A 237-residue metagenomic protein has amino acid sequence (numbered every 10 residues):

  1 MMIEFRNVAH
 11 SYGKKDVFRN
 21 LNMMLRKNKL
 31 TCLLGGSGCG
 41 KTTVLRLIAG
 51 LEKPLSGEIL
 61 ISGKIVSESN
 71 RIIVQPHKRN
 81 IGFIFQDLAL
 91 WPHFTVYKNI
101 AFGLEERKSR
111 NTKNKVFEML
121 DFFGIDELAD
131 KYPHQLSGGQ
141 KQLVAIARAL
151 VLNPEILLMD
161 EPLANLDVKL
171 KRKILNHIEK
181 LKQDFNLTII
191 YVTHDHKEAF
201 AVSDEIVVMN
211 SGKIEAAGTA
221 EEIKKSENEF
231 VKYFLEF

Functional and structural regions predicted by a protein language model:
K64-E68, R110-L128, E179-K180: Conserved ABC ATPase "signature" region
V66-G82, E106, S226: ABC ATPase NBD coupling module
Y132-L136, Q140: Conserved ABC ATPase signature
V151-E155: A short, proline-enriched helix->beta-strand linker immediately N-terminal to the Walker B motif in ABC-type P-loop
L157-E161: Catalytic Walker B motif of ABC-type/P-loop ATPase nucleotide-binding domains
S211-G212: Conserved ABC ATPase "signature" C-loop
A217-G218: ABC ATPase "signature
